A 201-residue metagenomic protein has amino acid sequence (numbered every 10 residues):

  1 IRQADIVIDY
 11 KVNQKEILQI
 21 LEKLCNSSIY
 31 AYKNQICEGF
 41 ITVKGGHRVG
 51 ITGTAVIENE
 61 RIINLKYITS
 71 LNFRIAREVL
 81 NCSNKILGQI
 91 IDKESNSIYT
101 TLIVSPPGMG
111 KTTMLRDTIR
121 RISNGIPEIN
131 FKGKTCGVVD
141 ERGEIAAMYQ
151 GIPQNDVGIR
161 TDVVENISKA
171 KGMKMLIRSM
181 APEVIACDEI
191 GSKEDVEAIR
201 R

Functional and structural regions predicted by a protein language model:
I1-G45: N-terminal accessory targeting/assembly segments
I29-S97: P-loop NTP-binding catalytic core
R48, V56-I57, E78-L80, Y99-T101 (+3 more regions): Conserved nucleotide-binding/hydrolysis micro-motifs of P-loop NTPases
I51, D140, I185: Conserved RecA-like P-loop NTPase ATPase core
I98-R120: Glycine-rich phosphate-binding P-loop
T100-L102, C136, V184: Residue-level preference for the first positions of well-ordered beta-strands
S123-K174: P-loop NTPase switch/communication element
M180-R201: Conserved P-loop NTPase nucleotide-binding/switch module
